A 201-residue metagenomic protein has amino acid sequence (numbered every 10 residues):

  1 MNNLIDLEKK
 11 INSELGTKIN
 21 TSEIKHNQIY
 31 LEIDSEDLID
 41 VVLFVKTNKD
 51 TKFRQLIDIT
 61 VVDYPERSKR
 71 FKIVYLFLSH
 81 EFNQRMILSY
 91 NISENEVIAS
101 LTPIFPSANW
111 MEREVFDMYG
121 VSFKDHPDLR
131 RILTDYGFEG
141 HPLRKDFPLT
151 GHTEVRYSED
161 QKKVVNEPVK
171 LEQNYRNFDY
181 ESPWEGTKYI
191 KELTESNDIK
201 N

Functional and structural regions predicted by a protein language model:
M1-N201: Terminal low-complexity/charged segments
